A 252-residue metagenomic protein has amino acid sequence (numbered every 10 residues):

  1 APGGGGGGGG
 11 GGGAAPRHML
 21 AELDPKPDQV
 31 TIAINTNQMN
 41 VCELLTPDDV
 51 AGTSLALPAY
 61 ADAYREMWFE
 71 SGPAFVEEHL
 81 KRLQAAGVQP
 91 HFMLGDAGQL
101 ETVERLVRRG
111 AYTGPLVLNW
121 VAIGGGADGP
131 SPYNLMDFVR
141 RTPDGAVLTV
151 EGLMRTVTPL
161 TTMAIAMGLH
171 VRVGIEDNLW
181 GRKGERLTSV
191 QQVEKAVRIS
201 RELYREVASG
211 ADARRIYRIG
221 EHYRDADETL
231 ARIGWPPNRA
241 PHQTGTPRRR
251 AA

Functional and structural regions predicted by a protein language model:
A1-G6, F92-M93, A213: Short beta-strand segments at enzyme active-site cores
A1-K26, P115-V117, D128-V139: N-terminal active-site wall of soluble small-molecule enzyme domains
G4-G10, T149, V171, G181: Generic detector of intrinsically disordered, low-complexity, polar/charged segments
G11-A33, A63, E78, R82 (+2 more regions): Active-site capping/gating regions of soluble enzymes
Q29-E176, R186-L187, Q191: Catalytic alpha/beta core domains of metabolic enzymes, predominantly
E101, Y133-P143, P159-A252: Structured C-terminal cap/extension of enzyme domains
